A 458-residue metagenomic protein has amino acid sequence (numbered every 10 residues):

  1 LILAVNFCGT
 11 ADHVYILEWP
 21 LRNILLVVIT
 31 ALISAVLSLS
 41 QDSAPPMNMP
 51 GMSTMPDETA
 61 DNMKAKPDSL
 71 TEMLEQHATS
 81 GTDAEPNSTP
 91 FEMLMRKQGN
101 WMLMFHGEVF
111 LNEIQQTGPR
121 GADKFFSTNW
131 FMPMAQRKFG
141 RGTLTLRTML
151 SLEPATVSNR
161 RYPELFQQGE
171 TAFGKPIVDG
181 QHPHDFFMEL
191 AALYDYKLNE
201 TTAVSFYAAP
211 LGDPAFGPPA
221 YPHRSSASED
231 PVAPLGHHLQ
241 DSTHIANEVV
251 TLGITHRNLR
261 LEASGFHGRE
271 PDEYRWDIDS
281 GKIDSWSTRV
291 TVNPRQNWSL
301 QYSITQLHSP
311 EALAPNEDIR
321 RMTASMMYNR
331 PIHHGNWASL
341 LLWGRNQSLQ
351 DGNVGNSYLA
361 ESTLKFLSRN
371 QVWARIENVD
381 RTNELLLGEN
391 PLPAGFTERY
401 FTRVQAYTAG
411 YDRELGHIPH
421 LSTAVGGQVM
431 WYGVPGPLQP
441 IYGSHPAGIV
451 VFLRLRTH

Functional and structural regions predicted by a protein language model:
S38-E108, N112, G121-A122, M134-T143 (+1 more regions): N-terminal periplasmic/intermembrane-space "pro-region" immediately following the signal or transit peptide
L103, G140-T145, E200-V204, N258-E262 (+4 more regions): Repeated loop/turn-to-beta-strand initiation elements of outer-membrane beta-barrel proteins
F105-G107, L146-T148, F206-A208, L252 (+9 more regions): Membrane-embedded beta-strand positions of outer-membrane beta-barrel proteins
V109-T117, L150-T156, A208-P214, H256-N258 (+8 more regions): Transmembrane beta-strands of outer-membrane beta-barrel pores
A135-F139, Y196, G253-H256, V292-P294 (+5 more regions): Residue-level signature of outer-membrane beta-barrel architecture
V157-T291: Surface-exposed coil loops of outer-membrane beta-barrel proteins
S303-L313, A338-G352, L359-T363, R369-I418 (+2 more regions): Outer membrane beta-barrel transmembrane domains
A409, G443-H458: Outer-membrane beta-barrel "beta-signal"
